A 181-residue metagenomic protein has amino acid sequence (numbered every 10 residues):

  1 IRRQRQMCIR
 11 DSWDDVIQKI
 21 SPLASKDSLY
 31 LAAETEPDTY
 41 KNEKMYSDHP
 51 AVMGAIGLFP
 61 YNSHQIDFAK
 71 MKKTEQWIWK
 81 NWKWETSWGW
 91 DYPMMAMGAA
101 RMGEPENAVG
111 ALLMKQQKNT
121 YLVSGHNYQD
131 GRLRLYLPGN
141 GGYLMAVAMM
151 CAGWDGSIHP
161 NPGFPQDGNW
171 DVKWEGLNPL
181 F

Functional and structural regions predicted by a protein language model:
I1-I9: Single conserved hydrophobic/aromatic residue that forms the stacking wall/gate of nucleotide- or nucleobase-binding
W13-E43, S63-F181: Non-catalytic carbohydrate-binding regions of carbohydrate-active enzymes
D48-H49, G89: Start-of-helix signal in alpha-solenoid helical-repeat scaffolds, especially tetratricopeptide repeats
V52-L58: Active-site cores of enzymes that catalyze phosphoryl transfer or operate on phosphate-rich substrates
